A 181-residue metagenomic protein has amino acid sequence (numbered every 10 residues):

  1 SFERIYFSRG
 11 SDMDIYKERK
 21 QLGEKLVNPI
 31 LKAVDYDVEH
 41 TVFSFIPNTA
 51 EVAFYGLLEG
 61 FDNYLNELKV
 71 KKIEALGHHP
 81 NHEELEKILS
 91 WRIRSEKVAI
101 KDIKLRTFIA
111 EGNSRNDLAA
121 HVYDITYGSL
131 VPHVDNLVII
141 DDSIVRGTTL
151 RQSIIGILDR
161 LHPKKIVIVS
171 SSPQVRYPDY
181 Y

Functional and structural regions predicted by a protein language model:
S1-Y181: PRPP-associated nucleotide enzymes
